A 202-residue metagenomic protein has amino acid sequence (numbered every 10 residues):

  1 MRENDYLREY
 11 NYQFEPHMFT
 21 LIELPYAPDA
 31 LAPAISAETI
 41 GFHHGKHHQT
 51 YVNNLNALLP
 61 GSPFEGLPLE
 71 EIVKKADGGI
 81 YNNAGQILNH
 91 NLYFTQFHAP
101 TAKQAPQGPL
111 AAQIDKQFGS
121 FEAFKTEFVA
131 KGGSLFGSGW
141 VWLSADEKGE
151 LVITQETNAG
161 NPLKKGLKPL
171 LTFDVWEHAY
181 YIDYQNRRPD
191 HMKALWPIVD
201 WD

Functional and structural regions predicted by a protein language model:
E3-H17: Short, Lys/Arg-enriched N-terminal segments with co-localized hydrophobic residues within the first ~10-30 amino acids
F14-D202: Feature for soluble, non-membrane regions of globular proteins
